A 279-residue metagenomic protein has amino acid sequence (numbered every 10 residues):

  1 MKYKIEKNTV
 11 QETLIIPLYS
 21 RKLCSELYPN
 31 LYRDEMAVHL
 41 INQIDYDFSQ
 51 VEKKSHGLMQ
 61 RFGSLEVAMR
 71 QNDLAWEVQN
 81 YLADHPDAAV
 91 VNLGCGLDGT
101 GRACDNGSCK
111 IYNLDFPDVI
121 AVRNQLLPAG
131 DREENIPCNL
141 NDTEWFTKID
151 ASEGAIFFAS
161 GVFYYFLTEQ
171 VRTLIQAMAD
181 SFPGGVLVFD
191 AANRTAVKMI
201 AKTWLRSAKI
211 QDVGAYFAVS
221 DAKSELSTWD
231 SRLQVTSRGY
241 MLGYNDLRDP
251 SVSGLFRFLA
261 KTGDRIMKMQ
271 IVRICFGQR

Functional and structural regions predicted by a protein language model:
M1-V91, C95-C138, A151-S152: Rossmann-like AdoMet
T143-E153: Short amphipathic alpha-helix with an adjacent loop that forms part of the alpha/beta core around
F157-F158: A conserved beta-strand element that flanks and buttresses the S-adenosyl-L-methionine
Y165-D180: A short, conserved alpha-helix within the catalytic core of class I
M178-R194: Conserved beta-strand signature within the Rossmann-like core of class I S-adenosyl-L-methionine
K198-V213: Short, glycine-/aromatic-enriched active-site segment of Class I SAM-dependent methyltransferases
V213-Y240: Short alpha-helix
R232-F258: Conserved catalytic loop of SAM-dependent methyltransferase domains
